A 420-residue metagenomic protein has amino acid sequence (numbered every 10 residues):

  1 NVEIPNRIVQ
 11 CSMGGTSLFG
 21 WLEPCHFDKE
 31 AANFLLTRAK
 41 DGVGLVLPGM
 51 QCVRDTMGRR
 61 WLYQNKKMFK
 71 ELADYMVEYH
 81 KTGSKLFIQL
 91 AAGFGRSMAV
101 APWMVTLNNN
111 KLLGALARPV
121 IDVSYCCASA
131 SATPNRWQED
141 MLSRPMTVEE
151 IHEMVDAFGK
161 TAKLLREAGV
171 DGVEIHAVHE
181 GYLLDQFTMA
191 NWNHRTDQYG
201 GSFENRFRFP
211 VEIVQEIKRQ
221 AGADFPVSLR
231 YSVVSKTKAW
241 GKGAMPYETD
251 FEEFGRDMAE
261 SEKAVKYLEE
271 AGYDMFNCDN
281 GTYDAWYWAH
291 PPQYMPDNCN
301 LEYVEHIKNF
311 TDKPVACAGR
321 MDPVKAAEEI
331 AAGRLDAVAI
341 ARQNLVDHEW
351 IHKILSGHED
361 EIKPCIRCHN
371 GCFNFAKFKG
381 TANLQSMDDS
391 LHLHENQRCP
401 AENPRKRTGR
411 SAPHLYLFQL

Functional and structural regions predicted by a protein language model:
N1-L420: Flavin-dependent oxidoreductase catalytic cores
